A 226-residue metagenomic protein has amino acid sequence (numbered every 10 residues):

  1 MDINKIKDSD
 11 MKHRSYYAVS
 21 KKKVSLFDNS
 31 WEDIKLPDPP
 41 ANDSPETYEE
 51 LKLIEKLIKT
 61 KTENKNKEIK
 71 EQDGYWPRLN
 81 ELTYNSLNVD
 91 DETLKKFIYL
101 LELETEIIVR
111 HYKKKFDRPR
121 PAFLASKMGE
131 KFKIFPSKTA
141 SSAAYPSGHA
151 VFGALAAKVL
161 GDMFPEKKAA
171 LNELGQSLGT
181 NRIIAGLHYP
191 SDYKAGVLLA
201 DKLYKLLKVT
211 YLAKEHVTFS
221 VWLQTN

Functional and structural regions predicted by a protein language model:
M1-A185, L206-Y211, Q224-N226: Hydrophobic alpha-helical bundle signature of multipass membrane enzymes
H149-A154, Y193-A200: Short alpha-helical patches at coil-to-helix transitions and adjacent helical residues in well-structured domains
G179, S191-Y193, K202: Phosphate/pyrophosphate-binding active-site loops
A185-A195: A structural-propensity feature for long, helix-poor, extended segments
A195-V221: C-terminal domain-closing interface element
